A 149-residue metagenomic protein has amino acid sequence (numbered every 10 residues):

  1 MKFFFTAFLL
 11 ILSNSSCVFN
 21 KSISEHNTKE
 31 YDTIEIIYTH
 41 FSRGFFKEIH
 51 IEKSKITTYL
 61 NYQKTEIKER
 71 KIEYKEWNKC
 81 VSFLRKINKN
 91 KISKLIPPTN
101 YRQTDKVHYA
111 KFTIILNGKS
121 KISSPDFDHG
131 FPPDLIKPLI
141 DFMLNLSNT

Functional and structural regions predicted by a protein language model:
M1-H26: Bacterial Sec-dependent N-terminal signal peptides
F8, L84-K91, M143-S147: Hydrophobic, Leu/Ile/Phe/Ala-enriched alpha-helical segments that form helix-helix packing faces
C17-N61, I67, K71: N-terminal export/targeting and maturation segments
V18-F41, K94-T149: Short, well-ordered, aromatic-rich surface patches in folded extracellular/luminal domains
S42, T57, E76-N78, S120: Residues that cap or initiate secondary-structure elements
E48-E52, K68-Y74, K119-H129: Short amphipathic beta-strand/extended segments with alternating polar/hydrophobic composition
Y59-S93: A short-motif feature that recognizes glycine-rich, charge-decorated loops that bind or process nucleotide phosphates
